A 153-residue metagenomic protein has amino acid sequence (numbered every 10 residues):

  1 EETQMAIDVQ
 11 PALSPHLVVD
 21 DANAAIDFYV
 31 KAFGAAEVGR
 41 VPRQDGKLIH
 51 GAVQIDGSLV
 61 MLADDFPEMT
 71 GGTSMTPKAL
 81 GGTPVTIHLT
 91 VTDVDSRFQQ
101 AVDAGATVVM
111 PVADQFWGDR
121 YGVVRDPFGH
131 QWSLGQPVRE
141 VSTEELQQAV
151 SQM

Functional and structural regions predicted by a protein language model:
Q4-H16, I26-D27, F33-R125, G135-M153: Vicinal oxygen chelate
V19-N23: Short acidic-aromatic low-complexity motifs
F128: C-terminal catalytic core of tyrosine-transesterase DNA break-rejoin enzymes
